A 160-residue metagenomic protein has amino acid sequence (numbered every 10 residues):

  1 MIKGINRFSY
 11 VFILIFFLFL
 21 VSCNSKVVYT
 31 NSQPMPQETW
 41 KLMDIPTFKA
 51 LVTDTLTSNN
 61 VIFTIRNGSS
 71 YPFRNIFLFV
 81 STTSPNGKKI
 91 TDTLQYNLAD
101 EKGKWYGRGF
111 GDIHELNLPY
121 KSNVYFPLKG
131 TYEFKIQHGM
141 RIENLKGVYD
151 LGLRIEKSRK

Functional and structural regions predicted by a protein language model:
I2-V11: Bacterial N-terminal signal peptides that target proteins for export
F19-S22: C-terminal motif of bacterial Sec signal peptides marking the signal peptidase cleavage site
N24-K26: Bacterial signal peptide processing site
V28-S81: Start-of-domain marker
L56-F63, V124-M140: Noncatalytic modules at the cell exterior or secretory-pathway interfaces, chiefly beta-strand-rich lectin/adhesion
S69-S70, E115-L116, Y125, H138-K146: Short acidic/polar inter-strand loop motif in beta-rich domains
L78-T83, R141-K160: Exposed low-complexity, polar/acidic, P/S/T/G-rich flexible segments that act as propeptides, protease-susceptible
L94-Y125: An anionic, turn-rich surface loop/hairpin at beta-sheet edges that serves as a generic interaction/coordination patch
